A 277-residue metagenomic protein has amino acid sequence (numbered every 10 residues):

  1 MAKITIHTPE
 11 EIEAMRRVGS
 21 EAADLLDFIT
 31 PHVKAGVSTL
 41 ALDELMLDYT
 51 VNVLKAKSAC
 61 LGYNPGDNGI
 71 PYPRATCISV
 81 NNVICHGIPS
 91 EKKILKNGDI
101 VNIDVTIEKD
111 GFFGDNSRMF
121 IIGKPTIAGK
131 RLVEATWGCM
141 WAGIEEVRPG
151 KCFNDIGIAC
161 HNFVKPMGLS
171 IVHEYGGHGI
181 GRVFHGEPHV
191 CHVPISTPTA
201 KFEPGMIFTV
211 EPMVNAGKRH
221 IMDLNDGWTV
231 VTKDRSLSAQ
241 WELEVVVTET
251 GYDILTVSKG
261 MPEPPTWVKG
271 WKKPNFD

Functional and structural regions predicted by a protein language model:
M1-D277: Active-site neighborhoods and metal-handling regions in enzymes and metal-associated proteins
